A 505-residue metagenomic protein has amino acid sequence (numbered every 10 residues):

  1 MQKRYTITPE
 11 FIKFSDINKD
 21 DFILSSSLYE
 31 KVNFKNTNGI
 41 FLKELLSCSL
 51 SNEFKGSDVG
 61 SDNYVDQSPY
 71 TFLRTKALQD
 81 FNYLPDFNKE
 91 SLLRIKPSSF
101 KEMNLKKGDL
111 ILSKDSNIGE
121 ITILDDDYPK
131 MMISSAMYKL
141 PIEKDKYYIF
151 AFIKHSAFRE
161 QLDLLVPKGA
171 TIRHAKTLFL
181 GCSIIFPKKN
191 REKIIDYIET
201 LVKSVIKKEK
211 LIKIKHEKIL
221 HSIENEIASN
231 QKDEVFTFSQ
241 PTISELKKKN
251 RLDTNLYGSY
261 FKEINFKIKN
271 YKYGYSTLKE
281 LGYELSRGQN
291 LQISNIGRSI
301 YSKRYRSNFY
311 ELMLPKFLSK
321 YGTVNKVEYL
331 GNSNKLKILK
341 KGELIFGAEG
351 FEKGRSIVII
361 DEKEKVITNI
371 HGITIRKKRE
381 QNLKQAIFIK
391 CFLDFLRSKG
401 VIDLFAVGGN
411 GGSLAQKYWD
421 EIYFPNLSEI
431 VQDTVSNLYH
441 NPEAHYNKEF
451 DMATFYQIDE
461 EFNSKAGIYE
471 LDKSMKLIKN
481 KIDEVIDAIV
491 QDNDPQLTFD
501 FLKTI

Functional and structural regions predicted by a protein language model:
M1-G60, K188-I300, S428-I505: Non-catalytic DNA-recognition/assembly elements of restriction-modification systems
G39-S61, K76-K107, K279-I300, L314-K341: Sequence-specific dsDNA recognition surfaces
L45, P69-R74, S307-L312: Short, contiguous, well-structured surface segments enriched in hydrophobic/aromatic residues
S61-Y70, L84-E90, E102-L105, T122-S135 (+3 more regions): Short, surface-exposed loop/turn microsegments at beta-strand edges and helix-strand junctions
R74, S113-I153, L336, I345-F392: A short beta-sheet element
L78, K96-S99, M103, I111-I121 (+3 more regions): Well-ordered mid-protein domain cores that form the structural environment of catalytic cofactors
K130-Y138, K168-K193, K365-I373, V407-T434 (+2 more regions): A short glycine-rich beta-alpha junction/loop motif
